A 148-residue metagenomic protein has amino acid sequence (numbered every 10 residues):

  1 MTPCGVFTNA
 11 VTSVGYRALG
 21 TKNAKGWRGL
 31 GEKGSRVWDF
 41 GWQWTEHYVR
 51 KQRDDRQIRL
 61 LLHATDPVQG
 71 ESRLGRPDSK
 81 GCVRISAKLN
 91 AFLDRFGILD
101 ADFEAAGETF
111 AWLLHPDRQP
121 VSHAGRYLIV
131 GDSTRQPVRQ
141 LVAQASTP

Functional and structural regions predicted by a protein language model:
M1-K22: Glycine-rich catalytic cores of cysteine/serine-nucleophile enzymes that process amide/ester linkages in cell-envelope
Y16-P148: Exported/periplasmic cell-wall-interacting domains
